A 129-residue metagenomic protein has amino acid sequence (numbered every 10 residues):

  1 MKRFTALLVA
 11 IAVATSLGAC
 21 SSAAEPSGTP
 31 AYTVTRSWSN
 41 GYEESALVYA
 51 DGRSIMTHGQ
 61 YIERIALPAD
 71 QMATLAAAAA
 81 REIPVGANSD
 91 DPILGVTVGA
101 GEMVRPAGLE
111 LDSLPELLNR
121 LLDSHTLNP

Functional and structural regions predicted by a protein language model:
K2-V13: Sec-dependent N-terminal signal peptides
R3-F4, S21-R36, P84, N88-P129: Short, well-ordered, aromatic-rich surface patches in folded extracellular/luminal domains
S16-A19: C-terminal motif of bacterial Sec signal peptides marking the signal peptidase cleavage site
T35-T57: N-terminal secretory signal peptides
S39-G41, Q60, G99-G101: Glycine-centered tight beta-turn/hairpin loop motif at sheet-sheet or coil-to-beta transitions
S45-A50, R64-P68, G101-E110: Short amphipathic beta-strand/extended segments with alternating polar/hydrophobic composition
S54-N88: Mature extracytoplasmic domains of secretory-pathway proteins
